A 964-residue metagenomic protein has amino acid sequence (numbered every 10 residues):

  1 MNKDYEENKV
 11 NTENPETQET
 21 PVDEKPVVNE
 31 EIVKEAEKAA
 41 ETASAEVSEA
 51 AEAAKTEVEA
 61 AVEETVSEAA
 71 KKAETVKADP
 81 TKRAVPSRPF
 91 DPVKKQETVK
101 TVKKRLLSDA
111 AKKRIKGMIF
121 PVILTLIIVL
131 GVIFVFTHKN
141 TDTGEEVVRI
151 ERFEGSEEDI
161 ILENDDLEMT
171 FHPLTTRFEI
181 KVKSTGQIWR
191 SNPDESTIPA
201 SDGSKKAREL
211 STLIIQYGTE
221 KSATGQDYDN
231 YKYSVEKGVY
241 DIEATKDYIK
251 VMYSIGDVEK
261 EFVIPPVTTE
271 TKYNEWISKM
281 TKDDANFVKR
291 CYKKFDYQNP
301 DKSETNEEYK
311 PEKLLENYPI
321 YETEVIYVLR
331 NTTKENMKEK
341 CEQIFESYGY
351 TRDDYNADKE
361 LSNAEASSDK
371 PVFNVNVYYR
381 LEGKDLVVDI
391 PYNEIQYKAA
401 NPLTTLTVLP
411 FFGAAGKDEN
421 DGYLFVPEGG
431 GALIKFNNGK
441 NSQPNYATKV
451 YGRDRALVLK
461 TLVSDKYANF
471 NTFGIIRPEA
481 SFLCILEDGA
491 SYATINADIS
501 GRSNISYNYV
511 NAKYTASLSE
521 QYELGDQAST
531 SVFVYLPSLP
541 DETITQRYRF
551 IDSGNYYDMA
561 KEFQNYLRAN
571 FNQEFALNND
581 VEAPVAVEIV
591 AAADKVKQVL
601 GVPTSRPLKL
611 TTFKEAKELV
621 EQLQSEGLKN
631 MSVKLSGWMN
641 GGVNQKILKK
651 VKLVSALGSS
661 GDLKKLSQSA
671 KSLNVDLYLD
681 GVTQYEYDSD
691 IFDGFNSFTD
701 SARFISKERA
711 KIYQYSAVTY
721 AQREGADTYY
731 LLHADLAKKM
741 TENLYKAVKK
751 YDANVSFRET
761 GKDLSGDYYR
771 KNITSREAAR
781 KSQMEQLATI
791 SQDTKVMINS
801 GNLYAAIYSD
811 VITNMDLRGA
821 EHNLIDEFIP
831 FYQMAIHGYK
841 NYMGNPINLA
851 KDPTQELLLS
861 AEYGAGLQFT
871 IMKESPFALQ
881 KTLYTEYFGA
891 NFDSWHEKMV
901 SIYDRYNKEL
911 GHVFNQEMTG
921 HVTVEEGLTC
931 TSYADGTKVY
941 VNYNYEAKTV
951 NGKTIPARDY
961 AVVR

Functional and structural regions predicted by a protein language model:
V28-T81, K95-V102: Composition-driven recognition of long, low-complexity, acid-poor segments enriched in small hydrophobic and small
F90-K112: Juxtamembrane low-complexity tails/linkers enriched in Ser/Thr-Pro and polybasic
D109-T125: N-terminal Sec-pathway targeting helices
F120, I133-N579: N-terminal accessory beta-strand-rich subdomains and adjacent acidic, glycine-rich linkers that precede catalytic cores
G131, N164, F171-K183, A200 (+5 more regions): Active-site-proximal substrate-binding groove within the catalytic cores of carbohydrate-active enzymes
V388, L628-M639, L677-T683, A747-Y769: Short acidic catalytic loops
E562, Y566-N570, T612-E615, L619-Q622 (+1 more regions): An active-site-proximal structural segment forming one wall of the substrate-binding cleft that immediately precedes
D580-Q668, S672-L736: Aromatic-lined carbohydrate-binding/catalytic grooves of carbohydrate-active enzymes
